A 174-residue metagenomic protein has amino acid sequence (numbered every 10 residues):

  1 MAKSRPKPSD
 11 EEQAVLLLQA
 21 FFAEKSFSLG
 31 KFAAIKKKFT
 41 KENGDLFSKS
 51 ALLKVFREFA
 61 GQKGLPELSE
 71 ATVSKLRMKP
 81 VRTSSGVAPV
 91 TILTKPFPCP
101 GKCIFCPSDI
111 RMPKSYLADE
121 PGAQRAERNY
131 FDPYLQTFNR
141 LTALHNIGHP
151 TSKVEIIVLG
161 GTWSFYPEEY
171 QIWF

Functional and structural regions predicted by a protein language model:
M1-Q136, R140-W173: Flexible, acidic/Gly-rich N-terminal and inter-domain linker regions that tether and position cofactor-handling modules
